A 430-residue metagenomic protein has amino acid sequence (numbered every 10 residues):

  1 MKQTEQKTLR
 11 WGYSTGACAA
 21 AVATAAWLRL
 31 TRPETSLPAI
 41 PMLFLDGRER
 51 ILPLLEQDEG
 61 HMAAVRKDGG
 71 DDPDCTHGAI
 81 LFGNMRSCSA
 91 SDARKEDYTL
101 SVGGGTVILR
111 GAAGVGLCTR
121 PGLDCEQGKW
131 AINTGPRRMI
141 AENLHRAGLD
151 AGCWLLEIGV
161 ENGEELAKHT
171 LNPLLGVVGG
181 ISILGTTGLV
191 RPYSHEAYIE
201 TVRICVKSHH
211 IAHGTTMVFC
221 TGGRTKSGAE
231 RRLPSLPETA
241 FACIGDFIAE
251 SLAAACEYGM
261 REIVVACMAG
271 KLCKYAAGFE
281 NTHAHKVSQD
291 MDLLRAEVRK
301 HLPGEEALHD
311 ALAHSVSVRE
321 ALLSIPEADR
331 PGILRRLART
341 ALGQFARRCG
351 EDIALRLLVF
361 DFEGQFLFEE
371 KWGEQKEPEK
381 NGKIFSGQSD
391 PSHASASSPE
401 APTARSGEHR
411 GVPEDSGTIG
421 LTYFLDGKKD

Functional and structural regions predicted by a protein language model:
K2-H169, P173-L175: Generic N-terminal targeting/processing segments that precede catalytic cores or assembly contacts
R10-Y13, L175-I181, T186-C205, H209-I325 (+3 more regions): A structural signal for small-residue-enriched, beta-sheet-centric alpha/beta enzyme cores and oligomeric scaffold folds
K168-G179, F368-E377: Short, low-complexity, polybasic intrinsically disordered segments
A338-E377, G382, I419-D430: Extended hydrophobic packing segments that form well-structured cores
A396-R405: Short Gly/Ser/Thr- and charged-rich N-terminal loops/segments that act as flexible capping/hinge elements
